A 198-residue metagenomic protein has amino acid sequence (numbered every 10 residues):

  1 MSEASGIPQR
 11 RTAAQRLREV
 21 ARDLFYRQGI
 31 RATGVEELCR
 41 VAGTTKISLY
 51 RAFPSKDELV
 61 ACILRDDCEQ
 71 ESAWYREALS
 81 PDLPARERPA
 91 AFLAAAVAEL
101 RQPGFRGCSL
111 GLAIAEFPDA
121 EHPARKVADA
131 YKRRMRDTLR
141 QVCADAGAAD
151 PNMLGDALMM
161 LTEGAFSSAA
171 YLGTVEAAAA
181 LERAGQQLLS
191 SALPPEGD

Functional and structural regions predicted by a protein language model:
M1-T12, L193-D198: N-terminal intrinsically disordered/low-complexity leader segments
S2, R16, V20, L24-E58 (+1 more regions): Helix-turn-helix
L17, A21, V35-L38, L49 (+7 more regions): Hydrophobic packing within well-folded, soluble alpha/beta domains
C62, A73-R106, G155-L158: Hydrophobic alpha-helical connector segments
R65-E71: Short, basic, alpha-helical segments at the C-terminal edge of helix-turn-helix-like DNA-binding modules
S72, A78, E87-A90, A120-D145 (+2 more regions): Amphipathic alpha-helical packing segments from all-alpha helical-bundle domains
Q102-P123: Amphipathic alpha-helical segments used for helix-helix packing
P123-A130, A144-D198: Hydrophobic/aromatic-rich alpha-helical bundle segments in the mid-to-C-terminal region
